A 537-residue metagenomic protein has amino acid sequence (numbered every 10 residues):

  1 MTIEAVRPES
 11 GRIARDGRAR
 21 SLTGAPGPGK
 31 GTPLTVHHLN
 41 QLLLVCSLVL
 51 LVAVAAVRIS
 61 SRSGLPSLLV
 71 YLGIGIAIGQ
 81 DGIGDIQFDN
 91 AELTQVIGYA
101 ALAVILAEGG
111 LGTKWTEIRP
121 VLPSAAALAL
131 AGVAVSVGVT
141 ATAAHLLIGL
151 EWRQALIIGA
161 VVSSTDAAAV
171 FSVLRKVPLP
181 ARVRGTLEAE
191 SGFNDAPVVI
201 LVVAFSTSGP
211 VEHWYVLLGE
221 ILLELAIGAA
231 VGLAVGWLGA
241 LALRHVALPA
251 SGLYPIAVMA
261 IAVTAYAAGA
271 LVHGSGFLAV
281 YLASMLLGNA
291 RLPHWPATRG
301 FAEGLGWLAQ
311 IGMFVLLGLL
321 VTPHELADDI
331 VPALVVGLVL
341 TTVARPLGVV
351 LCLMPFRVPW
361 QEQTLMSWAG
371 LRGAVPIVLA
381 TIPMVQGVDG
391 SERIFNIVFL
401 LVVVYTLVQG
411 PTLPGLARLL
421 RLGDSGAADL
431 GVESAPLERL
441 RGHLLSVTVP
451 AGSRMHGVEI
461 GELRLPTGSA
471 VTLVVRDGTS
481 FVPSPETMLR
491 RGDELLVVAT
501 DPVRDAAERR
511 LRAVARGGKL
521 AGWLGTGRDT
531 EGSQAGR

Functional and structural regions predicted by a protein language model:
T2-E4, S10-D16, R20-G426, L430 (+1 more regions): Transmembrane helical cores of multi-pass secondary ion antiporters/exchangers
L338, L379-T381, Y405, A451 (+3 more regions): Active-site proximal loops enriched in glycine and acidic residues that flank catalytic Cys/His/Asp and coordinate
F356, P383-M384, R421, L463-L465 (+2 more regions): Short, solvent-exposed amphipathic alpha-helical segments in soluble enzyme and RNA/protein-processing domains
S425-V447, R516-G532: Long, charged amphipathic helices and adjacent flexible linkers at domain junctions
T448-R454: Short, surface-exposed ligand-recognition loops at beta-strand->loop->(often short) alpha-helix junctions that present
H456-P502, A507: Cytosolic Rossmann-like ligand/nucleotide-binding regulatory domains
P485-G532, R537: Generic C-terminus detector
